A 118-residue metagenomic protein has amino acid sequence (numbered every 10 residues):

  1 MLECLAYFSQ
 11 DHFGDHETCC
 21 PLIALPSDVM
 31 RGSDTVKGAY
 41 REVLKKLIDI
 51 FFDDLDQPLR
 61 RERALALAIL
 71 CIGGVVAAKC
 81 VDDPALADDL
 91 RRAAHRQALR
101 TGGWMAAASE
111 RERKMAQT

Functional and structural regions predicted by a protein language model:
M1-C19: Hydrophobic alpha-helical connector segments
D15, S27-R31: A structural signal for repeat-array scaffolds
C19-I23, A64: A general structural signal for well-ordered alpha-helical segments in protein cores
I23-S27, E42: Long, amphipathic alpha-helical coiled-coil segments characteristic of histidine-phosphotransfer scaffolds
T35-R41, D54-E110: Hydrophobic/aromatic-rich alpha-helical bundle segments in the mid-to-C-terminal region
L44-D54: Active-site oxyanion/phosphate-handling segment shared across diverse enzymes
